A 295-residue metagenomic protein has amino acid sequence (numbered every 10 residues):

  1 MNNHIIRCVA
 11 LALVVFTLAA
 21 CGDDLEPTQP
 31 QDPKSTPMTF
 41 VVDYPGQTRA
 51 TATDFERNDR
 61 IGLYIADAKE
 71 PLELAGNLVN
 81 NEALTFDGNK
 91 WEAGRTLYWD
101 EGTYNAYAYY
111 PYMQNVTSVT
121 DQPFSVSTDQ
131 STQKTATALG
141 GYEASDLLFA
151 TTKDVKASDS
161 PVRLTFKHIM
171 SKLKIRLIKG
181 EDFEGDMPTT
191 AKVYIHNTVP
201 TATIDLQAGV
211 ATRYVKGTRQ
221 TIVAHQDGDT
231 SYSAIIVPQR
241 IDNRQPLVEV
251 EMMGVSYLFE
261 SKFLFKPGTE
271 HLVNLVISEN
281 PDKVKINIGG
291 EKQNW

Functional and structural regions predicted by a protein language model:
N2-L11, F16-W295: Sec-type signal peptide cleavage vicinity
